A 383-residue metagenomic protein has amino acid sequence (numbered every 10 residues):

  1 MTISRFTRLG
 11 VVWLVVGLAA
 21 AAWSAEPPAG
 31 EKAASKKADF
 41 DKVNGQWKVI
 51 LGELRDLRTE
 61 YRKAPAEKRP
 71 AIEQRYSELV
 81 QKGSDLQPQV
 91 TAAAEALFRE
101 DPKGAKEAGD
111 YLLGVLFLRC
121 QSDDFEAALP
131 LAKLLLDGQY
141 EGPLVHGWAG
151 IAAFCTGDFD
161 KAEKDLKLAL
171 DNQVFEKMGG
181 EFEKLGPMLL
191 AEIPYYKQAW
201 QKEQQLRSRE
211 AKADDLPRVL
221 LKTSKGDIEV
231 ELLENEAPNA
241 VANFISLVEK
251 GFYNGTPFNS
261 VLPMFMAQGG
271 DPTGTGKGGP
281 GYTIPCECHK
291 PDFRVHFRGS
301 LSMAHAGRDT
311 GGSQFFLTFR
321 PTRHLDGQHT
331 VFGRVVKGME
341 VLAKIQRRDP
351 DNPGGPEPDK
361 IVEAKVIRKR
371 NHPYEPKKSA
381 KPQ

Functional and structural regions predicted by a protein language model:
T2-I3, A22-E26: N-terminal acidic, proline/glycine-rich, low-complexity intrinsically disordered segments
T2-V11: Bacterial N-terminal signal peptides that target proteins for export
G10-A21: Bacterial N-terminal signal peptides
A25-Q383: Cyclophilin-like peptidyl-prolyl cis-trans isomerases
